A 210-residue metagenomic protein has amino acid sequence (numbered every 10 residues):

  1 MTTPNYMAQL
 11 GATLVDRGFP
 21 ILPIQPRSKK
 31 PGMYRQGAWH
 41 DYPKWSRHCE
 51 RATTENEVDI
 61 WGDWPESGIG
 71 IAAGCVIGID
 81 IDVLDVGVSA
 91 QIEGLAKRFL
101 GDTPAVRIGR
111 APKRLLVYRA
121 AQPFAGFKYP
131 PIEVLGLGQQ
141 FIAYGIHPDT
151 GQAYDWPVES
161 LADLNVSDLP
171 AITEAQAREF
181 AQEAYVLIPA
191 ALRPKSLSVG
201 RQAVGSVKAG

Functional and structural regions predicted by a protein language model:
M1-A209: Conserved phosphate/metal-binding and DNA-contacting active-site motifs used in DNA phosphodiester-bond processing
